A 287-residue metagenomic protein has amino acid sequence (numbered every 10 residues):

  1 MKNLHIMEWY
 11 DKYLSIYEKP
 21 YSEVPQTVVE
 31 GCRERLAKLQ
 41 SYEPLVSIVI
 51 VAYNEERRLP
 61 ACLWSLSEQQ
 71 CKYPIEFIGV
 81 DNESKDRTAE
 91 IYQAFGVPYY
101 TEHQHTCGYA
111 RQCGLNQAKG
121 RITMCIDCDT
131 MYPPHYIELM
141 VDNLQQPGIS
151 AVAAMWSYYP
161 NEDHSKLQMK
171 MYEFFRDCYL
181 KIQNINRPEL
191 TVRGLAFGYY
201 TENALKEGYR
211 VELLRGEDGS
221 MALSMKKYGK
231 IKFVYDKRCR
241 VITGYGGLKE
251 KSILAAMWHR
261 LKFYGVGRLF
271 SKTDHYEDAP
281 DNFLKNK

Functional and structural regions predicted by a protein language model:
M1-S65: N-proximal low-complexity "stem/linker" segments adjacent to membrane-targeting elements
R57-P60, S84-Q93, H135: Acidic helix N-cap motif at the loop->helix transition within catalytic regions of sugar-transfer enzymes
S65, D81-A89, T130: A conserved acidic beta->alpha catalytic loop
E102-A118: Glycine-rich, basic loop-to-helix element that forms the pyrophosphate-binding segment of sugar-nucleotide handling
T123: Short aromatic/hydrophobic "clamp" motif used to bind/position activated sugar donors
H135-K166: Conserved donor NDP-sugar-binding/catalytic core segment of glycosyltransferases
A154-P160, Q168-L190: Short, flexible, basic/aromatic active-site loop/helix in glycosyltransferases
R215-M221: Acidic donor-binding loop at a coil-to-helix junction in glycosyltransferase catalytic cores that engages
